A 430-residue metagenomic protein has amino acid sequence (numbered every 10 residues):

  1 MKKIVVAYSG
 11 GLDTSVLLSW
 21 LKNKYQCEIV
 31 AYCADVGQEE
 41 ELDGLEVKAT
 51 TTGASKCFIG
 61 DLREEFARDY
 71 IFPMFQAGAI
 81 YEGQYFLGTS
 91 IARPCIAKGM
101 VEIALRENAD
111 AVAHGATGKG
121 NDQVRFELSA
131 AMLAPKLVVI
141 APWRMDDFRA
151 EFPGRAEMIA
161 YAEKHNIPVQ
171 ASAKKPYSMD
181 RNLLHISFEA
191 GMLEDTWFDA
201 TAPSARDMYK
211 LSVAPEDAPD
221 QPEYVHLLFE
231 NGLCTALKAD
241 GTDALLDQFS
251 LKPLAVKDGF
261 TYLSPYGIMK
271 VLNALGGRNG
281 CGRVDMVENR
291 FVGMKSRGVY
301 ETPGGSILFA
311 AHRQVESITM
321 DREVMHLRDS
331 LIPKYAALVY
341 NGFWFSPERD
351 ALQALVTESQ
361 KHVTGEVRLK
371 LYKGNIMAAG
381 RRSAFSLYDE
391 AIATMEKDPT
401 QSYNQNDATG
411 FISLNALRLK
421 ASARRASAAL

Functional and structural regions predicted by a protein language model:
M1-A7, L12-L430: Nucleotide-activated chemistry modules centered on ATP-dependent adenylation/adenylyltransferase
